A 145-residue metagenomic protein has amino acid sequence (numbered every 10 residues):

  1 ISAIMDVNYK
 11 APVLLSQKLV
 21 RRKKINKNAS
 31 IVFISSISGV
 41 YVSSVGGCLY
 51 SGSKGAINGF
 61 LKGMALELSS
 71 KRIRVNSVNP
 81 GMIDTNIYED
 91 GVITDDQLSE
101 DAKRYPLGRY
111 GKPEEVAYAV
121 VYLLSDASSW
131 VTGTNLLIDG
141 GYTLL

Functional and structural regions predicted by a protein language model:
I1-S2, Q97, D101: Substrate-binding pocket helix/loop in short-chain dehydrogenase/reductase
S16, S53, L61: Active-site helix of classical SDR
R21, L66-S70, S129: Alpha-helical segment proximal to the catalytic Tyr-Lys
S36: Residue(s) in the substrate-gating loop at a strand-loop-helix junction that position the organic substrate next
V42-S51, G63: Active-site loop-to-helix junction immediately N-terminal to the catalytic Tyr of the SDR YXXXK motif in Rossmann-fold
Y105-V116: A conserved structural motif in NAD(P)-dependent oxidoreductases
V121, T132-L145: Short C-terminal tail/terminal secondary-structure segment of NAD(P)H-dependent dehydrogenase/reductase domains
